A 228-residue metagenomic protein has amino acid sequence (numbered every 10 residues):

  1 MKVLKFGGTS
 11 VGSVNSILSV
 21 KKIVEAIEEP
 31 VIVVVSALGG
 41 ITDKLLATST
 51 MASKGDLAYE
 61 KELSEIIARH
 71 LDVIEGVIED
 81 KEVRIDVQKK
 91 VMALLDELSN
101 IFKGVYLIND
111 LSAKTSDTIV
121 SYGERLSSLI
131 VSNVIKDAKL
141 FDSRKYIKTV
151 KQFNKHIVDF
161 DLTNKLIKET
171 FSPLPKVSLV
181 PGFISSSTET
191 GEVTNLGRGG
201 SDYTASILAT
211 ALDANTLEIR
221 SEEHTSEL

Functional and structural regions predicted by a protein language model:
M1-S226: Nucleotide/pyrophosphate-binding catalytic subdomain
